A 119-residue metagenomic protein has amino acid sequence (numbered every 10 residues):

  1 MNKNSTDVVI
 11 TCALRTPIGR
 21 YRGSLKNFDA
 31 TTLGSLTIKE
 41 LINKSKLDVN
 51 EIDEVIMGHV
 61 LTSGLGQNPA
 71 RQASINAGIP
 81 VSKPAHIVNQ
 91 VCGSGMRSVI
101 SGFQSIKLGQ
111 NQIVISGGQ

Functional and structural regions predicted by a protein language model:
M1-K83, S116-Q119: Conserved "HGTGT" condensation-loop signature of ketosynthase/thiolase-family condensing enzymes that catalyze
V88-Q119: Active-site-proximal alpha-helical scaffold in enzymes
